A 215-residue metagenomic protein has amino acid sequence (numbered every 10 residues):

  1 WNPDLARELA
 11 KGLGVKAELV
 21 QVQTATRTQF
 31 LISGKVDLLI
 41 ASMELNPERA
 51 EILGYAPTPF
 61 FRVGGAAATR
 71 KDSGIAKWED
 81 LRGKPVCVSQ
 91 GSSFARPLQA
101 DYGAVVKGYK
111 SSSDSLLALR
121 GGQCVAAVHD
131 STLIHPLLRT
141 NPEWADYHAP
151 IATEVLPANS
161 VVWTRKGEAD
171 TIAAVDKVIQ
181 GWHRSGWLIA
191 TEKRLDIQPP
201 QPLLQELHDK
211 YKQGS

Functional and structural regions predicted by a protein language model:
W1-S42: Extracytoplasmic small-molecule ligand-binding "clamshell" domains of the periplasmic binding protein/Venus flytrap
A6-K16, P57, W78, G91-S112 (+3 more regions): Ligand-binding cleft/hinge of the Venus flytrap
G14-K16, S33-A41, K84-P85, G121-L133 (+1 more regions): Alpha-to-beta junction loops
E18-Q29, S73, G91-S93, K107-G121 (+1 more regions): Short helix-initiation/N-cap motifs at beta->coil->alpha
T26-Q29, S42-I52, P97-A100, V125-L156: A ligand-binding cleft/hinge motif common to bilobed small-molecule-binding domains
P57-T58, T69-V86: Flexible hinge/capping segments at coil-to-helix
F60-T69, S131, H135, R139-I179 (+1 more regions): Periplasmic-binding protein-like
K71-E79, K107, G167-A173: Short helix-loop capping/hinge motifs at secondary-structure junctions, enriched in acidic/polar residues
